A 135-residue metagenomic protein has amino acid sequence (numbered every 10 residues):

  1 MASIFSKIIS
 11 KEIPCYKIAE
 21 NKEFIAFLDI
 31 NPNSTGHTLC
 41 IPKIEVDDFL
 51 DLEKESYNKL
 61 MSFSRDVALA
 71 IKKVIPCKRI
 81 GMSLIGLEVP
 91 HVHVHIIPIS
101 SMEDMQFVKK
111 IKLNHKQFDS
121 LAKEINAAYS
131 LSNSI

Functional and structural regions predicted by a protein language model:
M1-I135: HIT superfamily nucleotide-processing domains
